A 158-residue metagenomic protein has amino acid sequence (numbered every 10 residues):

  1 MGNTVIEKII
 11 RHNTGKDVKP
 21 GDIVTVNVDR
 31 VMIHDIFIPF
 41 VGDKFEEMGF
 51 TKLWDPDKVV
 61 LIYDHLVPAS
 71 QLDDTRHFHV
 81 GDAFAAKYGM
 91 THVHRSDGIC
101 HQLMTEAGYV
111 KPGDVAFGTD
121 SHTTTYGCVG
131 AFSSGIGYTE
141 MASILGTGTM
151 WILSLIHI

Functional and structural regions predicted by a protein language model:
M1-W54: N-terminal amphipathic, basic-rich helices that act as targeting or association modules
V18-K19, I152-S154: Short, flexible turn/loop "capping" segments at secondary-structure junctions
V31-S143: Long, structured ligand/cofactor-binding scaffold of large enzymes
A142-I152: Class I SAM-dependent methyltransferase SAM-binding "motif I" and its flanking Rossmann-like core
I156-I158: Conserved small/polar residues in nucleotide/adenosyl-binding loops
